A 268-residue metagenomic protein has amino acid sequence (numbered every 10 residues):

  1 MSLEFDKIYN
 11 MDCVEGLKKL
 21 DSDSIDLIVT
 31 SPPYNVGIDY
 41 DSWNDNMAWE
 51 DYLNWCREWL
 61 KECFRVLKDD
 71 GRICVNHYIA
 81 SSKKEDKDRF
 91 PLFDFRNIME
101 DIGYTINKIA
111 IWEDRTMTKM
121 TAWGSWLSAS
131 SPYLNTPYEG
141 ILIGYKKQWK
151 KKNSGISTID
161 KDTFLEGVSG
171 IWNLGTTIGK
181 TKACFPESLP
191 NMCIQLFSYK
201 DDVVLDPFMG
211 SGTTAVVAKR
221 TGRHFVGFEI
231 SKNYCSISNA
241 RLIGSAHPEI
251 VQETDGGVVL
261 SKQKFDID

Functional and structural regions predicted by a protein language model:
M1-I237, I267: Core catalytic lobe of class I
D94, I237-D268: Class I S-adenosyl-L-methionine-dependent methyltransferase module
